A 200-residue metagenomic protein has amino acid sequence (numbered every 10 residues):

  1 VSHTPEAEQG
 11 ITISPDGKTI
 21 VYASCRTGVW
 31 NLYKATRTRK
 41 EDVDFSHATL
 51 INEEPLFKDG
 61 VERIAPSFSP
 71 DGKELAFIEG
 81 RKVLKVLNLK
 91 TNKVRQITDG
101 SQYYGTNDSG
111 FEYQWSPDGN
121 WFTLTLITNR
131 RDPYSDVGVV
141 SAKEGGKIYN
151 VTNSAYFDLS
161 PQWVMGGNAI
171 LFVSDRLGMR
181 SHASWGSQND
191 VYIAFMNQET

Functional and structural regions predicted by a protein language model:
S2-E8, P15, A23-F45, F57-I64 (+8 more regions): A flexible loop/linker signature enriched in serine peptidases of the S9 family
S14-D16, F68-D71: Loop/turn segments within WD40 beta-propeller blades
L50-L56: Inter-blade linker and blade-boundary elements of WD-repeat/beta-propeller domains
I148: Post-transcriptional modification and biogenesis factors for structured RNAs of the translation apparatus
